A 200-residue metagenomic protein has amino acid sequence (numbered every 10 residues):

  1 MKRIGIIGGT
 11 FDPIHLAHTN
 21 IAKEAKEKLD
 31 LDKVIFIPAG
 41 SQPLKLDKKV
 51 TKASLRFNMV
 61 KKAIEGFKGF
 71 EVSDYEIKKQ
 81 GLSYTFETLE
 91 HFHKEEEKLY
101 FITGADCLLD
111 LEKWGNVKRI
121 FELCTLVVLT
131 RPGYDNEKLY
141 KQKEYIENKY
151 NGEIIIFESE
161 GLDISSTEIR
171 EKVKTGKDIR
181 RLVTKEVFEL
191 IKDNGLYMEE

Functional and structural regions predicted by a protein language model:
M1-E200: Nucleotidyltransferase catalytic core that binds NTPs
